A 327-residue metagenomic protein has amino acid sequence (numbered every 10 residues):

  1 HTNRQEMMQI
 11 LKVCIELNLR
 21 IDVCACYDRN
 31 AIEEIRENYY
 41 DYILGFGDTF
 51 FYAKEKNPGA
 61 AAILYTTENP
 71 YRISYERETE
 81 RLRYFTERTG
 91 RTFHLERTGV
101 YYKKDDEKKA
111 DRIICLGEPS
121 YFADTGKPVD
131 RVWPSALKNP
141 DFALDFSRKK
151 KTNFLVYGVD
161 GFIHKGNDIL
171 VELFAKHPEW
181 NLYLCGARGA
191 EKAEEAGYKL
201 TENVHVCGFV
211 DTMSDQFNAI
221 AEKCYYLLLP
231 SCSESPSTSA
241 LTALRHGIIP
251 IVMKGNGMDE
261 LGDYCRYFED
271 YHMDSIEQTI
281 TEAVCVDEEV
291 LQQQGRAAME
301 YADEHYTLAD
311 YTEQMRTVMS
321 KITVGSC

Functional and structural regions predicted by a protein language model:
T2-Q5, E288-S320: A charged, aromatic-enriched C-terminal amphipathic alpha-helix characteristic of glycosyltransferases across folds
F93-D130, R188-G189: A short, active-site helix/loop in glycosyltransferases that binds the activated sugar's phosphate group
P140-K165, V171-H177, Y183: Conserved donor-binding/catalytic core segment of Leloir-type glycosyltransferases
Y157-V159, W180-E194, V206-D211: Glycosyltransferase donor-sugar binding loop
A193-M213, N218, K223: Nucleotide-activated donor-binding/catalytic signature segment of Leloir-type glycosyltransferases, i.e., the conserved
C232: Aromatic "clamp/platform" in nucleotide-sugar-dependent glycosyltransferases that forms part of the donor/acceptor
I248-V252: Short hydrophobic beta-strand element within catalytic cores of glycosyltransferases and related nucleotide-activated
C265-D274, E282-E288: Conserved acidic donor-binding segment of nucleotide-sugar-dependent glycosyltransferases
